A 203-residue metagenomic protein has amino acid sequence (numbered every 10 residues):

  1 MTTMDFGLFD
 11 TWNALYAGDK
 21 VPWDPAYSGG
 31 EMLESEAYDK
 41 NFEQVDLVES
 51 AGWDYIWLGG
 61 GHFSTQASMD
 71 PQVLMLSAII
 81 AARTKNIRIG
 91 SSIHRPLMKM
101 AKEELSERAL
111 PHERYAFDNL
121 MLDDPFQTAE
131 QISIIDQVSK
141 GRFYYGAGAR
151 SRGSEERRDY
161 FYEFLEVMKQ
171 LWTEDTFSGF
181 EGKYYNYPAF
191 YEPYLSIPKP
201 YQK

Functional and structural regions predicted by a protein language model:
M1-S91, H112: N-terminal beta1-alpha1-beta2 module of alpha/beta enzyme domains
T2, M100-K203: Internal, glycine-rich beta/alpha segment that forms the wall or movable "lid" of small-molecule/cofactor binding
T11-N13, G61, H94-P96, D118-N119 (+1 more regions): Active-site beta-loop-alpha junctions enriched in small/polar residues
W12-K20, S92-A109, Y187: Short regulatory "switch" loops immediately downstream of catalytic or recognition motifs within protein catalytic
A14-Y16, Q66, R88, L97 (+3 more regions): Residues in flexible loops and secondary-structure boundaries
S64-S68, V73, L97-A101, M121-P125: Short active-site-adjacent helix-start/loop capping segments
V73-K99, I132, G146-G153: Repeat-unit-sized solenoid/scaffold elements
